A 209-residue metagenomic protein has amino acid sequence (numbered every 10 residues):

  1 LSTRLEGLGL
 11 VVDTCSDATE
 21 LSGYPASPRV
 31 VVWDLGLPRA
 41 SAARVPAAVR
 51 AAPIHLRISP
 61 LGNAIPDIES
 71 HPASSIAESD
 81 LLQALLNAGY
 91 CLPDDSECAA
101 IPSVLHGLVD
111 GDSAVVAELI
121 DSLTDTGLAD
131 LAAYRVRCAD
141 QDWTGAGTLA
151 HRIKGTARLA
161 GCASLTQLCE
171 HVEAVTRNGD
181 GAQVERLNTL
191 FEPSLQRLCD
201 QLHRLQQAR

Functional and structural regions predicted by a protein language model:
L1-C15: Two-component/phosphorelay signaling modules centered on CheY-like receiver
L8, A51, P66-I68: Short, structured coil segments at secondary-structure junctions
V12, P53-H55: Hydrophobic anchor at the start of a short beta-strand that flanks the dinucleotide cofactor-binding loop
T14-V30, L37-P38: Acidic, metal-coordinating helix/loop segments flanking the phosphotransfer/catalytic sites of two-component signaling
V30-V31, L56: N-terminal/domain-start alpha-helical segments
D34, G62-R209: Two-component system phosphorelay core
P38-A52: Short amphipathic alpha-helix used as the core "switch/output" element in two-component signaling
H55-L61: Hydrophobic/aromatic residues positioned on beta-strands within the core alpha/beta folds
